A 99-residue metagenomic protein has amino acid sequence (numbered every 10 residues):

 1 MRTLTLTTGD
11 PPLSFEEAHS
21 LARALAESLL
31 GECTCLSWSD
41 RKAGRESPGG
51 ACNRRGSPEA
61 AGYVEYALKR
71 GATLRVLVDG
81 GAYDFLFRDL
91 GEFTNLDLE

Functional and structural regions predicted by a protein language model:
M1-R2: N-terminal, Lys/Arg- and Ser/Thr-rich interaction peptides
T5-S47: Short, non-transmembrane alpha-helical segments in secretory-pathway proteins
S37-G81: Exposed beta-strand-loop-beta-strand "reactive/processing" segments of non-cytosolic proteins
V78-E99: A short, surface-exposed interaction/processing loop segment used at functional sites
